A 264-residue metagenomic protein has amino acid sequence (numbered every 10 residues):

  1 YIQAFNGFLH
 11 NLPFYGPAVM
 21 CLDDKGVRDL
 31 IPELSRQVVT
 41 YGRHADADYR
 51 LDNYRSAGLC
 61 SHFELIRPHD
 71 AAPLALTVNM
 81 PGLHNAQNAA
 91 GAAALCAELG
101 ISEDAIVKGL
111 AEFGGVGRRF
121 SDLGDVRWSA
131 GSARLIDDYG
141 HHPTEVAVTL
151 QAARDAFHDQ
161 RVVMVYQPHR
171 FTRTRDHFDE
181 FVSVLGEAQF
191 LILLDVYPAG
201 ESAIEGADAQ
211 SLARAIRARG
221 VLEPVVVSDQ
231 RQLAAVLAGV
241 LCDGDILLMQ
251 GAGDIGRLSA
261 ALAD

Functional and structural regions predicted by a protein language model:
Y1-R134, A213-R214: Acidic, Mg2+-coordinating active-site environments of NTP-dependent enzymes
L12-P13, F157-H158, C242: Helix-to-beta-strand junctions that scaffold the AdoMet/dcAdoMet cofactor pocket in Class I SAM-dependent enzymes
Y15, S35, A188-Q189, G244: Short, well-ordered alpha-helix to beta-strand connector turns
M20, T40, M164-Y166, L193 (+1 more regions): Structural beta-sheet core signal
V116, T144, Q151-G220, V226 (+1 more regions): Active-site beta-alpha connecting loops in nucleotide-dependent enzymes
L135-H141: Switch II (G3) loop of P-loop NTPases
Q232-A263: A glycine-rich beta-strand to alpha-helix segment that forms a phosphate/ribose-binding loop at ligand/cofactor sites
